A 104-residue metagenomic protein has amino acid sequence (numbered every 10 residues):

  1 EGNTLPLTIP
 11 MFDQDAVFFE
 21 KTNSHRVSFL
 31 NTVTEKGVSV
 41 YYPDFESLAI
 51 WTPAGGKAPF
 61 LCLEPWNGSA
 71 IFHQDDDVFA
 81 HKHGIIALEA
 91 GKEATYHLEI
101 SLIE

Functional and structural regions predicted by a protein language model:
E1-P43: Active-site/ligand-binding surface loops and adjacent short beta/alpha elements that line catalytic pockets across
F19, F29-L30, W51-A54, L88-A90: A general structural signal for short secondary-structure junctions and capping/turn motifs
V27, L61, Y96-L98: Hydrophobic residues positioned within well-ordered beta-strands of beta-sheet architectures
N31-Q74: Glycine-rich active-site loops that engage anionic ligands at enzyme catalytic sites
Q74-D77, Y96-L98: A general structural signal for short secondary-structure boundary/capping elements
V78-H83: Short alpha-helix capping/helix-loop boundary micro-motifs
I86-I103: Short Pro-Gly-centered flexible turn/kink motifs
